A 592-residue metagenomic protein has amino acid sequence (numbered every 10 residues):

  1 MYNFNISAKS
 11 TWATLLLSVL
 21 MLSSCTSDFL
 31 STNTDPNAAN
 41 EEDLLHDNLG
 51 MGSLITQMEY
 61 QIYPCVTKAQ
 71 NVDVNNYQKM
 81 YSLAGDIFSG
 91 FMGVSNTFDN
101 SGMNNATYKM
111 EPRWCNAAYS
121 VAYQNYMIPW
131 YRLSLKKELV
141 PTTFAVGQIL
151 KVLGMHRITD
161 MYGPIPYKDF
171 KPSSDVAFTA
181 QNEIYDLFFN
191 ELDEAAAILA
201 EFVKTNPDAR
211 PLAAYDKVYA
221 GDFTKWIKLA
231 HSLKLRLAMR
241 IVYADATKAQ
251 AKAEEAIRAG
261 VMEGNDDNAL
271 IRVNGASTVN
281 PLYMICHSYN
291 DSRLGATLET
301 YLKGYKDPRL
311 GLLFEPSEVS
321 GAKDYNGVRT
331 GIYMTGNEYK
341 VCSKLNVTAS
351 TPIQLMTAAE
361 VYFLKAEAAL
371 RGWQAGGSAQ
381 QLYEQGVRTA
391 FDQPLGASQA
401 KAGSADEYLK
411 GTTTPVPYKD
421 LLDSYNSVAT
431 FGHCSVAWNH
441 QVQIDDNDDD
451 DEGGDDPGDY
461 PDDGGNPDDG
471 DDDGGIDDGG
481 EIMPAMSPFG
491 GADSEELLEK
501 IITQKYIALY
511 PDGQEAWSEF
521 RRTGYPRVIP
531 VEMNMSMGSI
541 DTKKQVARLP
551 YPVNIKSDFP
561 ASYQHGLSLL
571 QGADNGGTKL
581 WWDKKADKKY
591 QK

Functional and structural regions predicted by a protein language model:
M1, C25-D28, M58, V152 (+2 more regions): Terminal processing/anchoring signals of secreted or surface-associated proteins and related intramolecular
Y2-A13: Bacterial N-terminal signal peptides that target proteins for export
A13-S23: Bacterial N-terminal signal peptides
C25-G85, S89, D469, G474 (+3 more regions): Membrane-proximal, proline-rich intrinsically disordered regions
L45-L49, M92-Q399, D446-G480, G491-E496: Structured, solvent-exposed acidic/aromatic patches
Q70-N76, L313-P316, Q399, G513-R522: Short coil/turn segments at secondary-structure boundaries
E407-D448, G479-K592: C-terminal functional modules
